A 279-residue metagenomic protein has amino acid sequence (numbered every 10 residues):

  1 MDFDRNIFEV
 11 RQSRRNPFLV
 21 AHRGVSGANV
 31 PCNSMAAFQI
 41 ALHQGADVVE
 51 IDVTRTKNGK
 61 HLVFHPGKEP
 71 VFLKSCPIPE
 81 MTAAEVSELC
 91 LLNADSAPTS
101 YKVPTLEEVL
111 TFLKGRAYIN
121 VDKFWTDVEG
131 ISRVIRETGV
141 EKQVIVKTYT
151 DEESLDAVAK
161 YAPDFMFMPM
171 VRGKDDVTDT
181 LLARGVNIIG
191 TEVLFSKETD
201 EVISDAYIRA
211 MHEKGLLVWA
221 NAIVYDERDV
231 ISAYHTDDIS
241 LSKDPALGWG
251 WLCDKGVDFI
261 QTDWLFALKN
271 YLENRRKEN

Functional and structural regions predicted by a protein language model:
M1-N279: Phosphate-group recognition and catalysis centered on beta-loop-alpha active-site segments
